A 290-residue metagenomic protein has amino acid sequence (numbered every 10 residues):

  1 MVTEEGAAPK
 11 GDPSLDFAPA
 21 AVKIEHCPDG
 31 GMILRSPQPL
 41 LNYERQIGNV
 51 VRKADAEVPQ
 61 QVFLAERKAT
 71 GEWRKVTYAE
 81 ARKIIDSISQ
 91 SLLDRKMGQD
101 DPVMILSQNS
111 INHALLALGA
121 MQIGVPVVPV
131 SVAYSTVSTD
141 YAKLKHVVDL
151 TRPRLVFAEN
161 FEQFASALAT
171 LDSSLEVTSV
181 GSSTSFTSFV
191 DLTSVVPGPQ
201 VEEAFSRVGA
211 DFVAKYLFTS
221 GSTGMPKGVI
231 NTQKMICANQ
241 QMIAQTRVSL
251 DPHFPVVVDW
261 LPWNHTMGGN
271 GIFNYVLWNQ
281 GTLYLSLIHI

Functional and structural regions predicted by a protein language model:
M1-V76, E80-R95, A117, I123 (+1 more regions): N-lobe entry segment of adenylate-forming
P39, L64-L118, S135-K145, V190-P197 (+2 more regions): Conserved AMP-binding/adenylate-forming core of the ANL superfamily
Q60-V62, S179-V180, T184-V190, S194-F218 (+2 more regions): Conserved pre-ATP/AMP-binding loop-to-beta segment of ANL
K75-A79, F205-R207, A214-Q241: Conserved AMP-binding A3 loop
M104-L106, H113, A117, M121-L155 (+3 more regions): Short beta-strand->loop structural element characteristic of the AMP-binding/adenylate-forming
Y134-A169, N239-V258: Conserved ATP-dependent adenylate/AMP-binding module captured primarily in the ANL superfamily
T219, I288-I290: Conserved small/polar residues in nucleotide/adenosyl-binding loops
C237-V256, W263-I288: Conserved AMP-binding/adenylation subdomain of ANL enzymes
